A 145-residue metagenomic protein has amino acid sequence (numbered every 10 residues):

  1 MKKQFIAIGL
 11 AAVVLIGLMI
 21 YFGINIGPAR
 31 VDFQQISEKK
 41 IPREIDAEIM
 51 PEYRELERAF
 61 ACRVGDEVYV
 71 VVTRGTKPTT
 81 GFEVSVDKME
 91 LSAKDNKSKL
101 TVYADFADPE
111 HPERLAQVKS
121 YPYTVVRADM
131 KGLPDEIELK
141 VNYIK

Functional and structural regions predicted by a protein language model:
K2-K145: Exposed, flexible binding/inhibitory loops of compact, secreted disulfide-stabilized domains
